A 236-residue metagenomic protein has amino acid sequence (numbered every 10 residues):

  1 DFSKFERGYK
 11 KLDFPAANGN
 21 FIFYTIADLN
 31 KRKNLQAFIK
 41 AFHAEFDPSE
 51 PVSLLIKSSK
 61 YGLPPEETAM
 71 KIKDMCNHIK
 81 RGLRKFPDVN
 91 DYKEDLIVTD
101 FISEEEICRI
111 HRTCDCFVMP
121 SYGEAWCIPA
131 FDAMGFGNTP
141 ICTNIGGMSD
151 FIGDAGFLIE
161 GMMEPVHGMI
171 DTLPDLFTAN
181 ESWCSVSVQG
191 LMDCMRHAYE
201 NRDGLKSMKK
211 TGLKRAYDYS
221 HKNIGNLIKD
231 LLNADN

Functional and structural regions predicted by a protein language model:
D1-N18: Acidic anion/phosphate-binding donor-loop and adjacent secondary structure in glycosyltransferase catalytic cores
P15-K33, I39-F42, L54-I56: Conserved donor-binding/catalytic core segment of Leloir-type glycosyltransferases
P65-C108: Nucleotide-activated donor-binding/catalytic signature segment of Leloir-type glycosyltransferases, i.e., the conserved
Y122: Aromatic "clamp/platform" in nucleotide-sugar-dependent glycosyltransferases that forms part of the donor/acceptor
T139-C142, F157-E160: Short hydrophobic beta-strand element within catalytic cores of glycosyltransferases and related nucleotide-activated
G190, H197, G204-D218: A short, well-ordered alpha-helix in the C-terminal region of glycosyltransferases
N201, H221-N236: C-terminal alpha-helical cap of glycosyltransferases
